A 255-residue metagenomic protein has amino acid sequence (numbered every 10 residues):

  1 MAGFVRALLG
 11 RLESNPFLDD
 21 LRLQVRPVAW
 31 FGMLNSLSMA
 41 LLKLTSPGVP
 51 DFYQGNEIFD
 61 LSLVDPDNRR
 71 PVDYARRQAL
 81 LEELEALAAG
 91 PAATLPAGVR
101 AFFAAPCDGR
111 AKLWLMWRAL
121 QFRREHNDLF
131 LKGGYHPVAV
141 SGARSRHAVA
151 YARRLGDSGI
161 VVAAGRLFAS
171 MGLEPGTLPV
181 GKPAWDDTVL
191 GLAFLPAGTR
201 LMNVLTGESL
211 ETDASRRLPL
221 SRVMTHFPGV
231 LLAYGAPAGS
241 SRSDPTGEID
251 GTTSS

Functional and structural regions predicted by a protein language model:
M1-S255: Carbohydrate-interacting/catalytic domains
